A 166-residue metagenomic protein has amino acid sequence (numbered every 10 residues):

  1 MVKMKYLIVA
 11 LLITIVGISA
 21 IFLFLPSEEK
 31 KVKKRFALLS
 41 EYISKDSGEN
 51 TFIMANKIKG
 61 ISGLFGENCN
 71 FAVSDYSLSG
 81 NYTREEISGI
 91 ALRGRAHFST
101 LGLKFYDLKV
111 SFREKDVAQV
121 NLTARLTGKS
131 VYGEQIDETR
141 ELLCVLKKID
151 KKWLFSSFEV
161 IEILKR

Functional and structural regions predicted by a protein language model:
L7-F22: Hydrophobic membrane-insertion alpha-helices, especially the h-region of bacterial N-terminal signal peptides
S19-K34: Transmembrane signal-anchor/signal-peptide helices with a preference for the extracytoplasmic
L25, V117-N121, E134-R166: Short beta-strand edge/turn micro-motifs at domain boundaries
P26, E86-Y132: Surface-exposed, charged secondary-structure patches
K34-E49, E86: Short extracytoplasmic/periplasmic juxtamembrane "stem" segments immediately C-terminal to an N-terminal membrane anchor
S40, I58-L78: Short, solvent-exposed secondary-structure junction/capping segments
S40-S47, F65-C69, A91-F98: Sec/Tat-exported extracytoplasmic proteins
D75-S77, L122-L126, E159: A mature extracytoplasmic/lumenal domain signature
